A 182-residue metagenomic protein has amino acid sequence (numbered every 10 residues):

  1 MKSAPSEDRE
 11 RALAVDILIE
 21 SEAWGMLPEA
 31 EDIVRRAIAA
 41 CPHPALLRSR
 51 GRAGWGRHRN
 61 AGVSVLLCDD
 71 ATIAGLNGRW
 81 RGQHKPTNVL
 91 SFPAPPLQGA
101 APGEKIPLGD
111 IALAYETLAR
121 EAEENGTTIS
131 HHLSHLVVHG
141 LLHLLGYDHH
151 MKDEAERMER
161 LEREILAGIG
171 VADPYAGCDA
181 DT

Functional and structural regions predicted by a protein language model:
M1-L133, L145-T182: An acidic/histidine-cluster motif and surrounding catalytic segment that typifies divalent-metal-assisted enzyme active
V138, L142-G146: Short active-site segment of divalent metal-dependent hydrolases/proteases that encodes the spacing between
